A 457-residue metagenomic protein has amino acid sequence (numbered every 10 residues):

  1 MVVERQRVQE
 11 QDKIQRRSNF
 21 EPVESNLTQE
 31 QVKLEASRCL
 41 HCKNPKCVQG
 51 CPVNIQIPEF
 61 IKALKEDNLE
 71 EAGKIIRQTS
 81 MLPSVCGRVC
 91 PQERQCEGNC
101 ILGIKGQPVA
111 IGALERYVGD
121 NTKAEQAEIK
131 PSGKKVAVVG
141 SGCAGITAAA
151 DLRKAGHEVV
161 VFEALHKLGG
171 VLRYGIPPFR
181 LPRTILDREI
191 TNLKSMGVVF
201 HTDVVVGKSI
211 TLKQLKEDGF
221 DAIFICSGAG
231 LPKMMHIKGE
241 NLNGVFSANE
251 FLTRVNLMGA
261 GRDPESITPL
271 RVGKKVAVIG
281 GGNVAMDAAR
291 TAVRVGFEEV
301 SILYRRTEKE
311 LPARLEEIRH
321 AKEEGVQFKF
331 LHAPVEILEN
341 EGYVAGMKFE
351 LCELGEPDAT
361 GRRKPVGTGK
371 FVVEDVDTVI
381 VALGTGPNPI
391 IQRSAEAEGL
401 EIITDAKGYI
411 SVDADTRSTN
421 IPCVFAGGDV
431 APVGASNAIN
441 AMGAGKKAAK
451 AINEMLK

Functional and structural regions predicted by a protein language model:
R16-E35, Q56-R88, K105-E128, V255-N256: Ferredoxin-type iron-sulfur electron-transfer modules in oxidoreductases and energy-metabolism complexes
H41-E66, V85-V118, V160, A164-K167 (+1 more regions): Iron-sulfur cluster-binding cysteine motifs and their immediate structural context in ferredoxin-like electron-transfer
E71, K130-P131, K135-V139, D187-I237 (+4 more regions): Feature captures the FAD/FMN-dependent oxidoreductase FAD-binding
E115-I129, R188-K208, P232-V295, T404-D415: Glycine-rich dinucleotide-binding loop and its adjacent helix/turn
K134-V160, A285-V293: N-terminal Rossmann-like FAD-binding beta1-loop-alpha1 element of flavoenzymes
V161, L165-M196, F200, A289-E336: Rossmann-like dinucleotide-binding cores of NAD(P)H-dependent redox enzymes
N241-G273, P357-G434: FAD-site-proximal beta/loop scaffold in flavoenzymes
V430-L456: A conserved FAD-binding loop/helix module that cradles the flavin
